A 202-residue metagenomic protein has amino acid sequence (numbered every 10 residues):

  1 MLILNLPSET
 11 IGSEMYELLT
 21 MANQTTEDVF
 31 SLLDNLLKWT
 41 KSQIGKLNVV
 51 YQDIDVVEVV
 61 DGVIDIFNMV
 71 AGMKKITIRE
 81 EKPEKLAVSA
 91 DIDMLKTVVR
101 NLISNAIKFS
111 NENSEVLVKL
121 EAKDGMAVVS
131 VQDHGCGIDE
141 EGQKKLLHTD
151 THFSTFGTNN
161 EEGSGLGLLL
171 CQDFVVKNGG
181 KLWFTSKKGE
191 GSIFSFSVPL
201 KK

Functional and structural regions predicted by a protein language model:
Y16, V50-D55, G72, T77-L86: Conserved catalytic submotifs in the C-terminal HATPase_c
A22-V29: Short alpha-helical segment of the dimerization/phosphotransfer core of two-component systems
T40-Y51: Helix-loop junction within the histidine kinase core
V50-D65, K96: A conserved beta-strand-to-alpha-helix junction within the catalytic ATP-binding
V56, G137-H148: Short helix N-cap motif at coil->helix boundaries in the Bergerat
A106-I107: Short helix-loop "hinge" at the ATP-lid/N-box region of the Bergerat-fold HATPase_c
